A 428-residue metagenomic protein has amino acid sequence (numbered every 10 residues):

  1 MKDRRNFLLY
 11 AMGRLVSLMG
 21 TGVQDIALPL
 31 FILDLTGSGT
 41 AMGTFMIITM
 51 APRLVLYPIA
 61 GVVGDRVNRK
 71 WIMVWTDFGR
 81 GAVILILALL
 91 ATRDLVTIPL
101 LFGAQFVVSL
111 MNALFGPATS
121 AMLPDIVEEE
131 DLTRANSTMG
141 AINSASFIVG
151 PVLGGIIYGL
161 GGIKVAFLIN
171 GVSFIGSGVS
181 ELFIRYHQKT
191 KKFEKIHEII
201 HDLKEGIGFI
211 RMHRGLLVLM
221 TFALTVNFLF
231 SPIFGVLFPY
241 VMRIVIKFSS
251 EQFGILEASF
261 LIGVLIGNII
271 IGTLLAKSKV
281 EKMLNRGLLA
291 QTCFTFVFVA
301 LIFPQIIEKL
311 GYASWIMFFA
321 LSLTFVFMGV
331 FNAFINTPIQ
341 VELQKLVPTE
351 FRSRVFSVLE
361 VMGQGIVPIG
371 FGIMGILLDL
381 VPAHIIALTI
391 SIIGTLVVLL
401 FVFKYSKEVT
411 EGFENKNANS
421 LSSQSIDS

Functional and structural regions predicted by a protein language model:
M1-F7, Y186-T221, S420-D427: Juxtamembrane intracellular "pre-TM" segments in multi-pass secondary transporters
F7, G39, R69, I98 (+7 more regions): Membrane-helix interface/capping residues of multi-pass secondary transporters
L8-D25, T49-G64, N68-V83, L100-G159 (+10 more regions): Substrate-agnostic recognition of the 12-TM MFS/MFS-like secondary transporter fold
A27-G39, V236-E251: Short amphipathic helix-loop junctions that connect adjacent transmembrane helices in Major Facilitator Superfamily/SLC
P29, I84-A91, G154, Y158-G159 (+8 more regions): Structural signal for membrane-spanning alpha-helices in multi-pass inner-membrane proteins, emphasizing helix cores
P29-L35, L87-R93, V149-I169, I244-V245 (+1 more regions): Transmembrane alpha-helix termini and helix-breaking/packing motifs in multi-pass membrane transporters
V55, I72, I86, K204 (+2 more regions): C-terminal transmembrane bundle of multi-pass solute transporters/carriers
A121, D125, I163, F167-H197 (+1 more regions): Helix-loop junctions on the cytosolic side of multi-pass membrane transporters, especially the intracellular loop
